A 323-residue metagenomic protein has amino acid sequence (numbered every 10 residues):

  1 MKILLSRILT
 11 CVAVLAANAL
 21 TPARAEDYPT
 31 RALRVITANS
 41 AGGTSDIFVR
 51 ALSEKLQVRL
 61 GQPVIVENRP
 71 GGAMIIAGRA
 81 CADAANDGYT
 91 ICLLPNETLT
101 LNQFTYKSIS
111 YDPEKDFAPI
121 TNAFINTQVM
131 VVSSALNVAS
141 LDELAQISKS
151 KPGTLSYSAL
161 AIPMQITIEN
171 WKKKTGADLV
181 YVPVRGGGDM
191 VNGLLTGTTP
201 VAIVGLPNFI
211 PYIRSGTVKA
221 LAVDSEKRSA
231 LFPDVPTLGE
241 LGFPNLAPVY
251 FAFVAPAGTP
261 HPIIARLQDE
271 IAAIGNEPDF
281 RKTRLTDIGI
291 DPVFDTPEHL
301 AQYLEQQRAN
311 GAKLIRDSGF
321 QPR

Functional and structural regions predicted by a protein language model:
K2-C11: Sec-dependent signal peptide recognition, specifically the positively charged N-region followed immediately by
V14-R24: C-terminal segment of classical bacterial N-terminal signal peptides
R24-K115, G153-T154, P163-M164, K173-I203 (+3 more regions): N-terminal (or domain-start) structured segment
T30-A32, K174, H261-R323: An extracytoplasmic/periplasmic, membrane-proximal ligand-sensing/linker region
L56, A80-Y89, F104-D189, V201 (+2 more regions): Hinge/capping helix and adjacent helix->loop/strand transition within the periplasmic-binding protein
P95-N96, S134, L206-P207, S225 (+1 more regions): Short secondary-structure boundary segments
D112-N122, S158, D178-P183, P200-V201 (+2 more regions): Short beta-strand->loop
S140-L141, L206, V235, P297: Structural motif detector for alpha-helix initiation sites
